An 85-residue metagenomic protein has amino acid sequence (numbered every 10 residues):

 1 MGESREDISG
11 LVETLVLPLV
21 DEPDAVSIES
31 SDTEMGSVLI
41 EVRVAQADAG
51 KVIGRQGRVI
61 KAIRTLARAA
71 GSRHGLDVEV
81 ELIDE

Functional and structural regions predicted by a protein language model:
M1-A49, A62-E85: RNA-contacting regions in translation and RNA-metabolism proteins, encompassing KH/S1 modules where present
I53-G57: Glycine-centered tight-turn and secondary-structure capping sites
